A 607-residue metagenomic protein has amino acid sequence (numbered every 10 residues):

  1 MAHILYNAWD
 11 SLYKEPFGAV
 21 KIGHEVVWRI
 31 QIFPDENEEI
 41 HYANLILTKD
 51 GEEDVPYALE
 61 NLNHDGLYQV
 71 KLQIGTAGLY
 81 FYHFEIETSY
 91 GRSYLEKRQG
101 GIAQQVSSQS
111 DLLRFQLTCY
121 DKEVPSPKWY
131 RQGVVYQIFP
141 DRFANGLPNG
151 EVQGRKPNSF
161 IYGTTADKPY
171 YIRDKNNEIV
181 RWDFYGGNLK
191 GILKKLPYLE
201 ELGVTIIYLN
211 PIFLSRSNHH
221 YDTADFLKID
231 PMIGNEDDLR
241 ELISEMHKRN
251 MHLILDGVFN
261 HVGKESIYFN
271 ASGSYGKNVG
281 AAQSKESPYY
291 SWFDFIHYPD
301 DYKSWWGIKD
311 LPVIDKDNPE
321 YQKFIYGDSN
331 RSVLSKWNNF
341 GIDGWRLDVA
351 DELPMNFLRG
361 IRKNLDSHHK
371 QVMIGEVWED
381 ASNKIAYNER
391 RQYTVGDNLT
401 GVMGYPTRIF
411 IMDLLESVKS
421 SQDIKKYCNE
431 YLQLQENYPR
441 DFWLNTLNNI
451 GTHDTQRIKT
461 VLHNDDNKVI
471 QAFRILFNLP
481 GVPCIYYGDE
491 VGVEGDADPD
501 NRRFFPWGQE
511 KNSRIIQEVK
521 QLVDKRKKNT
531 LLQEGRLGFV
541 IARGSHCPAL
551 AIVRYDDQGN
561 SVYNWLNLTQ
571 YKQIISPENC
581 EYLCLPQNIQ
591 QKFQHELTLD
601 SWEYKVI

Functional and structural regions predicted by a protein language model:
M1-R131: Glycan-association/targeting regions that enable binding to alpha-glucans and other polysaccharides
E15-V20, R29, V540-E578: Carbohydrate-binding surface patches
P34, V134, Q590-I607: C-terminal beta-strand-rich structural cap/linker in extracellular carbohydrate-active enzymes
E36-I40, D50, E578-I589: Solvent-exposed beta-hairpin/edge-strand motifs
V134-Y136, I207-L209, L253-L255, W345 (+3 more regions): Hydrophobic faces of well-ordered beta-strands that scaffold small-molecule active sites in alpha/beta enzyme cores
F139-T205, I212-F340, I361-S367, N383-K384 (+1 more regions): Substrate-binding/active-site clefts of carbohydrate-active enzymes
I243-H252, H261, S266-K277, V333-S335 (+5 more regions): Active-site-proximal helices and loops of the catalytic beta/alpha 8
Q422, Y431-L532, Q573: Active-site-proximal substrate-binding groove within the catalytic cores of carbohydrate-active enzymes
